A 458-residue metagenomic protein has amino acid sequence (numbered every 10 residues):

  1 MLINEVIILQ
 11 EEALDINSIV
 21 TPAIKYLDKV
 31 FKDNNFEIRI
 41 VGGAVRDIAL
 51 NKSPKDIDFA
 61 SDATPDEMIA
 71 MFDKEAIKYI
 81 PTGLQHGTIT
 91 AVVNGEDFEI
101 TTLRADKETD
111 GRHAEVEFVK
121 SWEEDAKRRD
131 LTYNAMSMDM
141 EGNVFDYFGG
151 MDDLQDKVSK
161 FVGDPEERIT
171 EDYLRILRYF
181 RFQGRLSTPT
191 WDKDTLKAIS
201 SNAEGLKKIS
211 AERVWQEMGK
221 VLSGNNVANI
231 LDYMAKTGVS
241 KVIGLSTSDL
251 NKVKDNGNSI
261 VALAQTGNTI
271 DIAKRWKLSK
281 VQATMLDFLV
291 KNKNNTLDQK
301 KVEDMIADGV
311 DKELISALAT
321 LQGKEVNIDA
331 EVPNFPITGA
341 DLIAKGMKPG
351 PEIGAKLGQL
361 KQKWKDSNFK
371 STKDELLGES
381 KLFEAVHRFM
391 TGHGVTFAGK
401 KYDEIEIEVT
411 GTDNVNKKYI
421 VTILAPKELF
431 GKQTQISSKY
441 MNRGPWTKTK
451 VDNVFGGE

Functional and structural regions predicted by a protein language model:
M1-S18, P22, D33, D374-E458: Charge-dense, intrinsically disordered terminal/linker segments
I7-S380, G456-G457: Catalytic cores of the polymerase beta-like nucleotidyltransferase superfamily and closely associated nucleotide
